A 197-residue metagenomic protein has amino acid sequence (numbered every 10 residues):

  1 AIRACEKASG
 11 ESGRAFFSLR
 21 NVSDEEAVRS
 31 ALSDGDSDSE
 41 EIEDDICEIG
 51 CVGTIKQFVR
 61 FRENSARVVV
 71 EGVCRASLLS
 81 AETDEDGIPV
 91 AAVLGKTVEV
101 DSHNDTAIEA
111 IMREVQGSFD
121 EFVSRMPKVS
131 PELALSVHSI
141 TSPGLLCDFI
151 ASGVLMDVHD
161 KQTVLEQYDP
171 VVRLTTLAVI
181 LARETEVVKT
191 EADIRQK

Functional and structural regions predicted by a protein language model:
A1-K197: N-terminal low-complexity, acidic/polar interaction/targeting segments
